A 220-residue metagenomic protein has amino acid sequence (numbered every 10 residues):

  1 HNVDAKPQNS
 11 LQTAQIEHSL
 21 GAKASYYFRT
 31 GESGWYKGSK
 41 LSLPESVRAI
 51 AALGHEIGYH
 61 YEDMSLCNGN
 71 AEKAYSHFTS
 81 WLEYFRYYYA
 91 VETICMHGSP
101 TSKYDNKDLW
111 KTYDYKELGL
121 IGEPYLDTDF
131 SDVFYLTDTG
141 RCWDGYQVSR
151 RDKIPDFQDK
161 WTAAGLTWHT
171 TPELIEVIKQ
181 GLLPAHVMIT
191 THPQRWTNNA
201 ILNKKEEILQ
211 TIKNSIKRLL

Functional and structural regions predicted by a protein language model:
V3-L11, Q15-S25, R29-K37, L41 (+4 more regions): Terminal accessory/targeting
G58-Y59, T190: Short acidic/histidine-rich active-site segments
